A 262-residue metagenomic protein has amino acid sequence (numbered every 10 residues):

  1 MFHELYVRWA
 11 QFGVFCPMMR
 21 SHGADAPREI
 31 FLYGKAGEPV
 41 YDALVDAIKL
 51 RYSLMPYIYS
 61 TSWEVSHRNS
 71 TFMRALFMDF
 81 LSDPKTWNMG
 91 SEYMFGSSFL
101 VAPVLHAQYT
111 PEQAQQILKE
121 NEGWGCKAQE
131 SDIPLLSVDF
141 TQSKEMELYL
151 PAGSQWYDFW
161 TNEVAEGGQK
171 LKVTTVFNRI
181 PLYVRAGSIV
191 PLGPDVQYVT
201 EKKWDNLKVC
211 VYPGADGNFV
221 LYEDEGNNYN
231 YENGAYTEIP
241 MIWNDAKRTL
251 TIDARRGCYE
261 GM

Functional and structural regions predicted by a protein language model:
M1-R179, Y183-R185: Catalytic-domain carbohydrate-binding cleft regions of carbohydrate-active enzymes
R179-M262: Accessory, solvent-exposed terminal regions and/or long lumenal/extracellular loops of proteins
